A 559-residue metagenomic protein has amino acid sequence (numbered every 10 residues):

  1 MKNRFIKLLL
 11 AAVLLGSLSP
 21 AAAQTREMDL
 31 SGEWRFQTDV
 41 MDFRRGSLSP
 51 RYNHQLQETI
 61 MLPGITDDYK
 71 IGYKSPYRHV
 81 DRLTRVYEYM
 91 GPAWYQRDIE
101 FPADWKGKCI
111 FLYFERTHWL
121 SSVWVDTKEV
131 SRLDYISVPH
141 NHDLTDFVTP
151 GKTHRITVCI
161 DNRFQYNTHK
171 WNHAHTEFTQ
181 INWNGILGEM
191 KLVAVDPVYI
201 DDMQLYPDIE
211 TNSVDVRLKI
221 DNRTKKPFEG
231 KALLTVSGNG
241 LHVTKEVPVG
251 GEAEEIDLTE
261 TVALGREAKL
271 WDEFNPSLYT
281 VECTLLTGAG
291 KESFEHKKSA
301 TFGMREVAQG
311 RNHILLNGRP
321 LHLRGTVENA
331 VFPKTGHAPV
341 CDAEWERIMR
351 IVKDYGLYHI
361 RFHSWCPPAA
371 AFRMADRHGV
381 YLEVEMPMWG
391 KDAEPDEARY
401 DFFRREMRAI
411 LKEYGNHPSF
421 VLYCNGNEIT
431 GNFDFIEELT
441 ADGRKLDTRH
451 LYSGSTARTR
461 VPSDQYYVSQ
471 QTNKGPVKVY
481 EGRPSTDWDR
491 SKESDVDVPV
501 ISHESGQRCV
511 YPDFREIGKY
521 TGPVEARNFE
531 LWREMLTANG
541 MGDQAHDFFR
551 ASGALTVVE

Functional and structural regions predicted by a protein language model:
M1-L9: Bacterial N-terminal signal peptides that target proteins for export
L9-S17: Bacterial N-terminal signal peptides
Q24-Y113, K170-T179, W183-I186, M541 (+1 more regions): Extended carbohydrate-recognition surfaces in non-catalytic/accessory domains of CAZymes and lectin-like proteins
R26-G46, T117, I181-G185, Y423 (+1 more regions): Substrate-binding clefts and catalytic carboxylate motifs of secreted carbohydrate-active enzymes
F36-M41, R85-V86, M90-I200, R223-T224 (+1 more regions): Accessory beta-strand-rich segments of carbohydrate-active enzymes
W119, W124, R132-F147, R155 (+5 more regions): Active-site mouth of glycoside hydrolases
V123-V125, S213-V249, I256-L258: Beta-strand-rich binding/interaction modules
D201-M203, D215, M407-L536: Active-site region of glycoside hydrolase catalytic domains
